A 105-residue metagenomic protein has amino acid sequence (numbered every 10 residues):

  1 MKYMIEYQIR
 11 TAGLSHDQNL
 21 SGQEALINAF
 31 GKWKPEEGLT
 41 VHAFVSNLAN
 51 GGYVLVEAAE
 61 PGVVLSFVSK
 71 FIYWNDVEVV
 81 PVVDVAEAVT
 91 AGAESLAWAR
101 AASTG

Functional and structural regions predicted by a protein language model:
K2-G105: Conserved, structured core segments of small domains
